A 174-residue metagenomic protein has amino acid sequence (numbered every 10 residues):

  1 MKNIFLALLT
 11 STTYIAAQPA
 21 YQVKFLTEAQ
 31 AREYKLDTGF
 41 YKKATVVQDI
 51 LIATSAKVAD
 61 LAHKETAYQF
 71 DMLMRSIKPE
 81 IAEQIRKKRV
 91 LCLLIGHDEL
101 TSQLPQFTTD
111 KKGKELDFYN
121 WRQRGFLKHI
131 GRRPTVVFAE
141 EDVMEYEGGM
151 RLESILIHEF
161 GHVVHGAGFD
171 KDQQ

Functional and structural regions predicted by a protein language model:
I4-T12: Sec-dependent N-terminal signal peptides
S11-Y14, E28: N-terminal compositionally biased, intrinsically disordered segments and leader/signal-like regions
I15-P19, A31: Boundary at the C-terminal end of the N-terminal hydrophobic targeting segment
Y21-L26: Long, contiguous juxta-domain segments that are non-catalytic but functionally important
T27-Y34: Catalytic-loop region of hydrolases
L36-D37, K42-A44: Ser/Thr/Asn(+Pro)-rich, low-complexity disordered segments
Q48-D49, S55-Q174: Acidic/His-rich structured neighborhood in mature extracellular/periplasmic domains
